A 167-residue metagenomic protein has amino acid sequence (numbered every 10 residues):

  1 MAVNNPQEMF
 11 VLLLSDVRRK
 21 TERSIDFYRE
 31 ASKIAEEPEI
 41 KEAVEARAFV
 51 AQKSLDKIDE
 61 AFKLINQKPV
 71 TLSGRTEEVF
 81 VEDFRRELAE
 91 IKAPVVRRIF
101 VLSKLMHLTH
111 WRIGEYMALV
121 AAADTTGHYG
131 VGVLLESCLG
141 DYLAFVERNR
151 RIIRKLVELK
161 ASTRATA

Functional and structural regions predicted by a protein language model:
M1-A167: Amphipathic alpha-helical hairpins
